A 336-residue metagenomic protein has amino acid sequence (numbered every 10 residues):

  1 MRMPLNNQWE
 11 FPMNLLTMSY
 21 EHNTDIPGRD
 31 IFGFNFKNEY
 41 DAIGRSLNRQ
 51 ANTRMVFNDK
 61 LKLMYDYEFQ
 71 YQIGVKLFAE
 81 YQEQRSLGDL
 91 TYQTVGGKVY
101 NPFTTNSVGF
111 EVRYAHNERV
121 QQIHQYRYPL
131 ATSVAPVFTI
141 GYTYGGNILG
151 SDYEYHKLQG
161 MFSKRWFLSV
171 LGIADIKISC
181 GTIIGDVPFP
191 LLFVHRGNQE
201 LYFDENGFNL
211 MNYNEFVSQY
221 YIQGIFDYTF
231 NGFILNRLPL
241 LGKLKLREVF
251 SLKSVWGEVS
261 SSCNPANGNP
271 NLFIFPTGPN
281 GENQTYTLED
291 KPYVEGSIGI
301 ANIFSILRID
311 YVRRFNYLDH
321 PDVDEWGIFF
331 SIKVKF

Functional and structural regions predicted by a protein language model:
M1-V75, A79-R85: Outer-membrane beta-barrel channel domains
R2-P4, M64, E111-R113, M161-S163 (+4 more regions): Outer-membrane beta-barrel architecture
M3-L5, Y20-I26, F69, A79-L87 (+9 more regions): Transmembrane beta-strands of outer-membrane beta-barrel pores
E10-L16, Y71-V75, N106-V108, T132-F138 (+7 more regions): Outer-envelope beta-barrel architecture signal
L15-N35, A42-T53, R113, V120-G242: C-terminal outer-membrane beta-barrel translocator/porin domains of Gram-negative envelope proteins and their
T53-F57, G97-N106, T132, G150-E154 (+3 more regions): Replace "Gram-negative outer membrane beta-barrel proteins" with "bacterial and organellar outer membrane beta-barrel
K98-T104, P190-N302: Outer membrane beta-barrel transmembrane domains
G109-H116, G224, D324-F336: Outer-membrane beta-barrel "beta-signal"
